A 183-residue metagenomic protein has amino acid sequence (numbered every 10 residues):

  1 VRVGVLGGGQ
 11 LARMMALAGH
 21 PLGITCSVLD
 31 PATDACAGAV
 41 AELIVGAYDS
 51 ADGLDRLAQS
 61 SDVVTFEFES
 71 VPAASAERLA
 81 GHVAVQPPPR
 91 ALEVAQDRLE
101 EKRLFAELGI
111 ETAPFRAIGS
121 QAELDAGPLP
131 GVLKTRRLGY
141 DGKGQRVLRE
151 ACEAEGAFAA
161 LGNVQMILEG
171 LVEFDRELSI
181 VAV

Functional and structural regions predicted by a protein language model:
V1-R103: ATP-binding N-terminal substructure of ATP-dependent carboxylate-amine bond-forming enzymes
V94-S179, V183: Active-site nucleotide/adenylate-binding loops and adjacent lid/helix of ATP-dependent enzymes
